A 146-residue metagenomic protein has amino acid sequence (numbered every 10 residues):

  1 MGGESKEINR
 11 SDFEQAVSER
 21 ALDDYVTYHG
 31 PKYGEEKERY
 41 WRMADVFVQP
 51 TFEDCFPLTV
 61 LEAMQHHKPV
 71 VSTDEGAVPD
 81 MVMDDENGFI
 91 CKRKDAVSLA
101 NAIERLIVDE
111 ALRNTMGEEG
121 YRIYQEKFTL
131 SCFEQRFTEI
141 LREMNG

Functional and structural regions predicted by a protein language model:
M1-E14, Y28-P31: Glycosyltransferase donor-sugar binding loop
P31-K32, R39-A44: Short alpha-helical donor nucleotide-sugar binding micro-motif in glycosyltransferases
F47-V48: A short hydrophobic beta-strand element within the catalytic core of glycosyltransferases that build diverse glycans
F52: Aromatic "clamp/platform" in nucleotide-sugar-dependent glycosyltransferases that forms part of the donor/acceptor
P69-S72: Short hydrophobic beta-strand element within catalytic cores of glycosyltransferases and related nucleotide-activated
D84-D85, F89-A96, R105-E110: Conserved acidic donor-binding segment of nucleotide-sugar-dependent glycosyltransferases
S98, R105, L112-E126, F133: A short, well-ordered alpha-helix in the C-terminal region of glycosyltransferases
L130-G146: C-terminal alpha-helical cap of glycosyltransferases
